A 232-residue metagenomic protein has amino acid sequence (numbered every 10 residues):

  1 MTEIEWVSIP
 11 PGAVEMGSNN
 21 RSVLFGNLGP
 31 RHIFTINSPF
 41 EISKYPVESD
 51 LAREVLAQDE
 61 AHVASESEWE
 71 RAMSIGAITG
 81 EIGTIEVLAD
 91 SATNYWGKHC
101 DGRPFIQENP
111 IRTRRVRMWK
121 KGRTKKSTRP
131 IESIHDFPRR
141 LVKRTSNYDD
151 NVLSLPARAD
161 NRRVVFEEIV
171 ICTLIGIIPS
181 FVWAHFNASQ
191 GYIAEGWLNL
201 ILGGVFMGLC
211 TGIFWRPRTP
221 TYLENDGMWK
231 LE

Functional and structural regions predicted by a protein language model:
M1-S74, W119-E232: Extended beta-strand/loop cores of jelly-roll/beta-sandwich
R71-Q107, Y192-A194: An exposed tryptophan-centered "aromatic clamp" motif
D90-I131, D136-P138: Alpha-helix capping/hinge segments and adjacent helical runs
